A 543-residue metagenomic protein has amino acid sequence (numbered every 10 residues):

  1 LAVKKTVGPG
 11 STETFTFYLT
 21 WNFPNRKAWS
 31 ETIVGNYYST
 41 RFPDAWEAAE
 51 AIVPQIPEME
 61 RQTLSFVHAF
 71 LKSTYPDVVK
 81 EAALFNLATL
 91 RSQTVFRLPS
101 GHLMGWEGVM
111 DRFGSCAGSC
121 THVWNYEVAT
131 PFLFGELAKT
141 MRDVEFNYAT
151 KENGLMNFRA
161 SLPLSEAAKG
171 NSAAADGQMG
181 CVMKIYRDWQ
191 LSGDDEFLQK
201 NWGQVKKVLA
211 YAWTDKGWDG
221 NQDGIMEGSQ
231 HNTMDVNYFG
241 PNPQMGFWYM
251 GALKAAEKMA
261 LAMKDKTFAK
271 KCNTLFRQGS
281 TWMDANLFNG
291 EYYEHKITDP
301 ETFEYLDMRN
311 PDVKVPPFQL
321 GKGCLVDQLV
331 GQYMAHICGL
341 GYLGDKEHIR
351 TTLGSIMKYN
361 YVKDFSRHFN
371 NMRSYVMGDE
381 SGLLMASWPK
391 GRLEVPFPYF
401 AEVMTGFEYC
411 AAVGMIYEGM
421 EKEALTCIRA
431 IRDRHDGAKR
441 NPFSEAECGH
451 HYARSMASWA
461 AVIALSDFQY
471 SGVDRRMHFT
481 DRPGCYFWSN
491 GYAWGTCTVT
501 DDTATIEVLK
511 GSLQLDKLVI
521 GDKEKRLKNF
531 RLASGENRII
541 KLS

Functional and structural regions predicted by a protein language model:
L1-D44, R187, A210-Y211, T351-C410 (+1 more regions): Structured mid-domain segments that build the active-site/substrate or prosthetic-cofactor binding neighborhood
L1-W124, L137-A138, D195-E196, A260 (+1 more regions): Acidic/polar, glycine-enriched structural segments that form the non-catalytic walls/loops of the carbohydrate-binding
V3, G8, F15, S119-V123 (+6 more regions): C-terminal substrate/ligand-recognition segments
Y18-P24, G135, D194, A262-D265 (+11 more regions): Short, well-ordered loop/turn and helix-capping segments at boundaries between secondary-structure elements and domains
A45-M59, H102, F113-S229, M234-M263 (+7 more regions): Aromatic-rich carbohydrate-recognition surfaces in CAZymes
D77-R112, E136-A168, W218-G240, D284-M404 (+1 more regions): Extended glycan-interaction surfaces of carbohydrate-active proteins
Y375-S381, F397, A401, E408-E536: Non-catalytic C-terminal accessory modules of carbohydrate-active enzymes
